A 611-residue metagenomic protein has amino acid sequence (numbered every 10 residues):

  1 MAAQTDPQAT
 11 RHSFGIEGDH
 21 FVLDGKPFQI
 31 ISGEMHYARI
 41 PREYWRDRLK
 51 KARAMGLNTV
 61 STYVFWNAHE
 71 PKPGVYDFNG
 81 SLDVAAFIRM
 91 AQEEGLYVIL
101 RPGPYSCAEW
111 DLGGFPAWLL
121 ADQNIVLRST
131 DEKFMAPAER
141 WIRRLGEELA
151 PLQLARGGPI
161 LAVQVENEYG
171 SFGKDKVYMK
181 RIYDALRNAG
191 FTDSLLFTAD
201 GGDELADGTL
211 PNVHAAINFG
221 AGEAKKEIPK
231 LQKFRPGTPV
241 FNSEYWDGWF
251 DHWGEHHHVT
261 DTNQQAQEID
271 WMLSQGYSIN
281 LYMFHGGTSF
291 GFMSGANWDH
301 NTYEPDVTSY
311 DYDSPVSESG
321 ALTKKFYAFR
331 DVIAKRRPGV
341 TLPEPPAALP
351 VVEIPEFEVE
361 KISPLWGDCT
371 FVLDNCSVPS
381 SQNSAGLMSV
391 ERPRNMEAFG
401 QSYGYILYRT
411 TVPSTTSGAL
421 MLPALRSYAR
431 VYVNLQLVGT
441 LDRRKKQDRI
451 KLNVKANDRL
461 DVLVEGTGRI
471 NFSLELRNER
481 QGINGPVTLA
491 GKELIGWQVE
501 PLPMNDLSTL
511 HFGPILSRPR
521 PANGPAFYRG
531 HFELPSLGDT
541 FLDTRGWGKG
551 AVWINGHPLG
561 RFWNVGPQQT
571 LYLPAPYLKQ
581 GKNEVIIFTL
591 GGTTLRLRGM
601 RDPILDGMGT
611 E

Functional and structural regions predicted by a protein language model:
M1-T59, R89, L537: N-terminal carbohydrate-binding accessory modules
Y44-D111, Y183-F191: Aromatic-lined substrate-binding rim segments of carbohydrate-active enzymes
G74-G80, E93, G103-S129, R143 (+5 more regions): Aromatic- and acidic-residue-enriched segments that line the glycan-binding/catalytic groove of carbohydrate-active
D83-L100, Q123-I160: An active-site-proximal structural segment forming one wall of the substrate-binding cleft that immediately precedes
L96, N188-A189, A221-S317, A321-A328 (+1 more regions): Catalytic-core region of carbohydrate-active enzymes that cleave or remodel glycosidic bonds
F134-L210: Active-site neighborhood of glycoside hydrolase catalytic domains
G418-Y432, L460, F532-N555, F562-W563 (+1 more regions): Aromatic-lined ligand-binding clefts that engage carbohydrates, nucleic acids, or primary amines
E465-Q498, G592-E611: Glycine/proline-rich low-complexity spacer/linker segments in large multi-domain proteins
